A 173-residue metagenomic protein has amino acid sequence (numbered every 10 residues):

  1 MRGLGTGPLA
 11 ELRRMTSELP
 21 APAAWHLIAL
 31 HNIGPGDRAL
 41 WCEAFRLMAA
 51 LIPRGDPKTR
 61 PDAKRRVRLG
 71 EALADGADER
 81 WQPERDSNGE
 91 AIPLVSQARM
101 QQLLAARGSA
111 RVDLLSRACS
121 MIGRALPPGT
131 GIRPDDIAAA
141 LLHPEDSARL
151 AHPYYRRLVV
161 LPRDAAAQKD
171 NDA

Functional and structural regions predicted by a protein language model:
R2-A173: Basic, alpha-helical nucleic-acid-binding regions used in initiation and control of genome expression
